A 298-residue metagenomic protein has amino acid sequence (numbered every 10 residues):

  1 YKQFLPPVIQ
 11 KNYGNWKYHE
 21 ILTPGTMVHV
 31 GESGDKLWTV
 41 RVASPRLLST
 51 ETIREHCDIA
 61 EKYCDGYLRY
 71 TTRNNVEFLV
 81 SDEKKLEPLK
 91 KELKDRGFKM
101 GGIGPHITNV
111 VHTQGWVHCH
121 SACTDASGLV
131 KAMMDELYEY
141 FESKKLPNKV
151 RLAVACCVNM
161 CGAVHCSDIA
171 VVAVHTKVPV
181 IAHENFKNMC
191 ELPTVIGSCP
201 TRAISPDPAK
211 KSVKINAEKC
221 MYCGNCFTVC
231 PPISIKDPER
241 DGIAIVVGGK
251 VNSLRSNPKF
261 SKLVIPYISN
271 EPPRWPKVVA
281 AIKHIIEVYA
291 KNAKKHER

Functional and structural regions predicted by a protein language model:
K2, P6-L48, V111-G115, K262-I268: Short glycine-/aliphatic-rich beta-strand segments at the starts of folded cytosolic domains
Y13, W38-C190, S198, K219: Small-residue-enriched alpha-helical segments and adjacent helix-cap loops that form tight helix-helix packing
V28-G34, C64-Y70, S205-P206: Short, flexible, solvent-exposed loop/turn segments with mixed acidic/basic and small polar residues
E61-D65, K94-F98, Y138-E142, P200-S205 (+2 more regions): Generic secondary-structure signature for well-ordered alpha-helical cores
A155-M160, T176-V178, I204, K210-K211 (+1 more regions): Short acidic/polar capping segments at secondary-structure boundaries
P179-V180, E239-P258: Short, acidic (Asp/Glu-rich) active-site segment that either coordinates a divalent metal cofactor
T194-I215, M221-A244: Iron-sulfur cluster-binding cysteine motifs and their immediate structural context in ferredoxin-like electron-transfer
K250-H296: A hydrophobic, small-residue-rich beta->alpha segment in the mid-to-C-terminal subdomain of diverse proteins
